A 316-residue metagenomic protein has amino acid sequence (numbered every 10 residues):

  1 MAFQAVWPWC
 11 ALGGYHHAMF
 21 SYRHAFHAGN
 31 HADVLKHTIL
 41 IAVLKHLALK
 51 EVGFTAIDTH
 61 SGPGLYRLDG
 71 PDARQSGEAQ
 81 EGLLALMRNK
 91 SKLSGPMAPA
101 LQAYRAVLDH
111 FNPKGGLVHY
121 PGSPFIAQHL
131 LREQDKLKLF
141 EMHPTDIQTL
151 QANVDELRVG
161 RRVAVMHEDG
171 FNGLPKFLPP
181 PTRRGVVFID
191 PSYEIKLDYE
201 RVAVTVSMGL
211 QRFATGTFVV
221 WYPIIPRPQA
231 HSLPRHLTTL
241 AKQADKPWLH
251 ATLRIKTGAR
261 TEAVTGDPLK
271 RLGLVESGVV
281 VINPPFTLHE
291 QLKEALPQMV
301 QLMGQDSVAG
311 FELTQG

Functional and structural regions predicted by a protein language model:
W9, G14-G316: Class I S-adenosyl-L-methionine-dependent methyltransferase catalytic core
